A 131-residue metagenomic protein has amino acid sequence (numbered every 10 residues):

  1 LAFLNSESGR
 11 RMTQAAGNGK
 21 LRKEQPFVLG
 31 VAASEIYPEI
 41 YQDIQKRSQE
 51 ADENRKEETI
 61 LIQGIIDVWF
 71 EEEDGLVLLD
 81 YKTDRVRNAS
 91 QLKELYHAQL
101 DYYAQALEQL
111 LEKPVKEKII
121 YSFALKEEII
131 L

Functional and structural regions predicted by a protein language model:
L1-L131: Structural signature of nuclease core domains in nucleic-acid processing machines
